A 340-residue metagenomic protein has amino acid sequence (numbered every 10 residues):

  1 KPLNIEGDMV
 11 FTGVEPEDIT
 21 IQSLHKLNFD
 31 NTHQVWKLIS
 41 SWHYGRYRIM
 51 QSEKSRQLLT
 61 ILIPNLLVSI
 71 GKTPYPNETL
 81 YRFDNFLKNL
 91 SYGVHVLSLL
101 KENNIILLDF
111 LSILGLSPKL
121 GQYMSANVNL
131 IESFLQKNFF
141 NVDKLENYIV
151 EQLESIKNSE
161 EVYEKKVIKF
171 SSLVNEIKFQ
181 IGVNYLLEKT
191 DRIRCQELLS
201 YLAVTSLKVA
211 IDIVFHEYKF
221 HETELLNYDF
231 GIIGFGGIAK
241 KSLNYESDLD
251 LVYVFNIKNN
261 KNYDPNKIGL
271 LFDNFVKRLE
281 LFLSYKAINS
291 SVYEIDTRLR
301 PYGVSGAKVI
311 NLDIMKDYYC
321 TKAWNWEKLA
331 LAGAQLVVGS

Functional and structural regions predicted by a protein language model:
K1-S340: A nucleotide- and high-energy phosphate-metabolite-utilizing enzyme signature
